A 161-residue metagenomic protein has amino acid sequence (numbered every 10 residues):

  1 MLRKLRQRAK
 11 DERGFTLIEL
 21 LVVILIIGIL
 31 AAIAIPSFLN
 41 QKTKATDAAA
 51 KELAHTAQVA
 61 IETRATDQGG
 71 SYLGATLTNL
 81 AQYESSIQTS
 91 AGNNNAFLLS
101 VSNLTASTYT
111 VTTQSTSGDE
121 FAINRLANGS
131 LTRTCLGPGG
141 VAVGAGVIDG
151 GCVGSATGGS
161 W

Functional and structural regions predicted by a protein language model:
M1-F15: N-terminal leader/signal peptides at the extreme start of proteins
D11-F38: N-terminal single-pass transmembrane signal-anchor helix
E12, K44-A48, E52, F97 (+1 more regions): Residues at secondary-structure transition points
E12, Q41, Q58-I61: Glutamine-centric residue-chemistry signal
V22, A34, K44-A45, I61: Hydrophobic side chains within alpha-helical segments
S37-H55, Q68: Aliphatic-rich helix starts adjacent to a transmembrane/signal segment
V59-W161: Periplasmic/extracellular, small/polar-rich flexible segments of pilin-like filament-forming proteins
